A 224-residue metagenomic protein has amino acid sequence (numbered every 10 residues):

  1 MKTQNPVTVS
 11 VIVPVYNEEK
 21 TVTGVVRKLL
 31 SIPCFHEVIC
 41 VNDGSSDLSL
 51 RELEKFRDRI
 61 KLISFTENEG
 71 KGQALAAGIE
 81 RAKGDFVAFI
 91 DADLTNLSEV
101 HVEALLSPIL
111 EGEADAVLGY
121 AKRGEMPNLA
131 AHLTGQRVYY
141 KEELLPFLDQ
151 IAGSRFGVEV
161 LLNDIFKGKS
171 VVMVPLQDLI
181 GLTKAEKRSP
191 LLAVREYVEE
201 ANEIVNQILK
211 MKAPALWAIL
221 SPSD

Functional and structural regions predicted by a protein language model:
M1-K2, D164-D224: Hydrophobic helical membrane-anchoring modules
T8-S10, E37, L161: Cell-envelope/extracellular polymer assembly enzymes that use nucleotide-activated donors
N17-S31: Short, well-formed alpha-helical segments that are part of the catalytic scaffolds of diverse glycosyltransferases
H36, L50-R81: Conserved donor nucleotide-binding strand/loop of the catalytic core
N42-L50: A conserved acidic beta->alpha catalytic loop
V87: Short aromatic/hydrophobic "clamp" motif used to bind/position activated sugar donors
E99-Y120: Conserved donor-nucleotide/metal-binding helix-loop-beta segment in metal-dependent transferases, i.e., the alpha-helix
V117-L129: Short beta-strand-to-loop element that shapes/binds the nucleotide-sugar donor at the catalytic cleft/hinge
